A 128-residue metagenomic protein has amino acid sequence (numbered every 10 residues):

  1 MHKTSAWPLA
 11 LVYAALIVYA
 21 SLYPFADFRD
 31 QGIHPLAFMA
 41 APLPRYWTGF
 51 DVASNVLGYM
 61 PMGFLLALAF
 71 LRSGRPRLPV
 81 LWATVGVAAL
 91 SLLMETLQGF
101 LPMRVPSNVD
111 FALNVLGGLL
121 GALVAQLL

Functional and structural regions predicted by a protein language model:
M1-R104, N108-V109, V115-L128: Bulky hydrophobic segments
